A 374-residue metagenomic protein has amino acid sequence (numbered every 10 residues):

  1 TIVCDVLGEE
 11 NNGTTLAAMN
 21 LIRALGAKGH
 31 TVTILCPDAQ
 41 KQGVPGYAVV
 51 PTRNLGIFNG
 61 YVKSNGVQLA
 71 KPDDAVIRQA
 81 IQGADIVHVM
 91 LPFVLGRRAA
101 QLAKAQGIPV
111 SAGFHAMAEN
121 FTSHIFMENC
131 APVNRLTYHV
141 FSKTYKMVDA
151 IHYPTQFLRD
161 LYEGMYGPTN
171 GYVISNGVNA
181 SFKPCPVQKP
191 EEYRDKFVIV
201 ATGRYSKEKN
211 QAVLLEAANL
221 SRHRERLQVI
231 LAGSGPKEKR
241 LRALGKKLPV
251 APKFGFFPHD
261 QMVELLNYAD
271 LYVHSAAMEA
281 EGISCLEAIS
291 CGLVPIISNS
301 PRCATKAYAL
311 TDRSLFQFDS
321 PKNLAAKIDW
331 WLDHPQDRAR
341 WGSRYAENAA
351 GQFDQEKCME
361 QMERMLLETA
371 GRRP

Functional and structural regions predicted by a protein language model:
T1, P190-N219: Conserved donor-binding/catalytic core segment of Leloir-type glycosyltransferases
D38, F157, G177: Carbohydrate-associated surface elements
I81, F256-F257, E264-A269: Short alpha-helical donor nucleotide-sugar binding micro-motif in glycosyltransferases
A118, P132-A150, M165: Membrane-proximal helix-turn-helix segments that form the acceptor-binding/catalytic region of lipid-linked
K239-D260: Nucleotide-activated donor-binding/catalytic signature segment of Leloir-type glycosyltransferases, i.e., the conserved
A277: Aromatic "clamp/platform" in nucleotide-sugar-dependent glycosyltransferases that forms part of the donor/acceptor
V294-S298: Short hydrophobic beta-strand element within catalytic cores of glycosyltransferases and related nucleotide-activated
L310-P321, W330-P335: Conserved acidic donor-binding segment of nucleotide-sugar-dependent glycosyltransferases
